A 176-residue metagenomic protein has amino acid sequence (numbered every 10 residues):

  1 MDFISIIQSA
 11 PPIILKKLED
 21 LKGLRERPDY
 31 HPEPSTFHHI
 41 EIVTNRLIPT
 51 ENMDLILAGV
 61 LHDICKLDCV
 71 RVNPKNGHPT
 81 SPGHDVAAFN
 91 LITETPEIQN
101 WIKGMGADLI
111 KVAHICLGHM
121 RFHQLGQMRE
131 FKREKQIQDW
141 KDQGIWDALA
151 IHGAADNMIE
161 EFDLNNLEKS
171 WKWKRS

Functional and structural regions predicted by a protein language model:
M1, R175-S176: Short intrinsically disordered terminal tails
M1-N73, G77-P79: Acidic/His-rich, divalent-metal-binding segments that scaffold phosphate/diphosphate chemistry
D2-I6, A10-K17, T36-H39, H84 (+5 more regions): Alpha-helical structural motif
R46-N165: Divalent metal-dependent catalytic cores for phosphoryl transfer on phosphate-bearing substrates
E161-F162, N166-R175: Long, amphipathic alpha-helical surface segments
